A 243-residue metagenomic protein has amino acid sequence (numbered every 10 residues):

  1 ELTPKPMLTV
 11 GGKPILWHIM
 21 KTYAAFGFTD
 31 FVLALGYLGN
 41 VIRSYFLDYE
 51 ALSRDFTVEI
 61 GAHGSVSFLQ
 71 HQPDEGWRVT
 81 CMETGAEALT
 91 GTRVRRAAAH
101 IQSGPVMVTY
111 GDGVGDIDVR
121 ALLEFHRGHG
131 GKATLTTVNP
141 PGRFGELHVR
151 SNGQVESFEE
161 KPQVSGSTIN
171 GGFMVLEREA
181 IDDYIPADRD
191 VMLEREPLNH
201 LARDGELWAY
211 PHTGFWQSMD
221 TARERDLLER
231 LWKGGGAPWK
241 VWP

Functional and structural regions predicted by a protein language model:
E1, K21, A25, S44 (+4 more regions): Short, well-ordered alpha-helices that flank and scaffold nucleotide-derived cofactor binding pockets
E1-Y49, C81: N-terminal glycine-rich phosphate-binding loop and ensuing alpha1 helix
L8, G145-L147, M174: Conserved hydrophobic/aromatic positions in well-ordered beta-strands
G12-K13, E87-T90, V191: A conditional alpha-helix N-cap/helix-loop micro-motif detector
I15-H18, R93-R96, P197: Well-ordered alpha-helical segments embedded in enzymatic catalytic cores
T29-F31, K132-A133, E206: Residues at the starts of beta-strands that form the adenosine-phosphate
I42-S151, D183: Conserved beta-loop-beta/alpha segment of the NTase-like Rossmann-fold superfamily that binds/positions NTPs
Q102-M107, V114, D118-R127, N139-G142 (+1 more regions): Catalytic-core segments of class I nucleotidyltransferases/pyrophosphorylases that form NMP-activated intermediates
